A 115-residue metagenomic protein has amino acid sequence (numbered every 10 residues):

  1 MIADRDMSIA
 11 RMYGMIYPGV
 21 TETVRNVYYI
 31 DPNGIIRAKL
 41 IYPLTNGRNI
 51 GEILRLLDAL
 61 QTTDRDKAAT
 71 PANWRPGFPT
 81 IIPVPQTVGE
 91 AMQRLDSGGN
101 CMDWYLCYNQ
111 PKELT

Functional and structural regions predicted by a protein language model:
M1-T115: Chalcogenol-based redox active-site neighborhoods
